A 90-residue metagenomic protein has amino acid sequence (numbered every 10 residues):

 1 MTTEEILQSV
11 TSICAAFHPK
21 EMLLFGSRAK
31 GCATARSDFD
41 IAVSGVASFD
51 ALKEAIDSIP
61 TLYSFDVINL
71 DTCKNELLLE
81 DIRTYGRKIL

Functional and structural regions predicted by a protein language model:
M1-L23, A29-A35, S44-L90: Catalytic core of pol beta-like nucleotidyltransferases
